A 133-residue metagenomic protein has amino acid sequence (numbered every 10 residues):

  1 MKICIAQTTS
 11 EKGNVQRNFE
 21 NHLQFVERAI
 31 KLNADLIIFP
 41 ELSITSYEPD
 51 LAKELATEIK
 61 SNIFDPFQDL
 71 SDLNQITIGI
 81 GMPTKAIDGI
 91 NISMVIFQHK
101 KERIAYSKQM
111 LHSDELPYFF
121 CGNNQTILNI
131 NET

Functional and structural regions predicted by a protein language model:
M1-I5: Extreme N-terminal starter segment of soluble prokaryotic enzymes
Q7-G13: Short polar catalytic/cofactor-binding loops
T8, L42, Q109: Active-site metal-binding loops of divalent metal-dependent hydrolases
G13, Y47, L111-S113: Conserved protein kinase catalytic core
V15, E27-H99: Cys-nucleophile CN-hydrolase/nitrilase-fold catalytic domain and related Cys-dependent amidase chemistry that acts on
E20-H22, T57-D65, F120-G122: Charged helix-capping and loop-helix junction motifs
K85-T133: Active-site catalytic loop in hydrolytic enzyme cores
